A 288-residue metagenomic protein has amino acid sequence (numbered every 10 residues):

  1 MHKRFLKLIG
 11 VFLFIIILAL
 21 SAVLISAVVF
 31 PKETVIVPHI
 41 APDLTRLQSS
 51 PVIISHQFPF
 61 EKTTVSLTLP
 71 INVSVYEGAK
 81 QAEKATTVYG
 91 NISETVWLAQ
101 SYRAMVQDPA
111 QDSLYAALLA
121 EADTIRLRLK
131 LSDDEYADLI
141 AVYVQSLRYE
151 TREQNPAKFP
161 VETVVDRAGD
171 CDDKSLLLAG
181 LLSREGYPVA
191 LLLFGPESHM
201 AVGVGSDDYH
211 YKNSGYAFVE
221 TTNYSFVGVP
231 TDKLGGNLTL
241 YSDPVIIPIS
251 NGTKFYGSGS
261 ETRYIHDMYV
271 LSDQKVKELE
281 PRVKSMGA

Functional and structural regions predicted by a protein language model:
R4-A288: A structural boundary/capping signal
